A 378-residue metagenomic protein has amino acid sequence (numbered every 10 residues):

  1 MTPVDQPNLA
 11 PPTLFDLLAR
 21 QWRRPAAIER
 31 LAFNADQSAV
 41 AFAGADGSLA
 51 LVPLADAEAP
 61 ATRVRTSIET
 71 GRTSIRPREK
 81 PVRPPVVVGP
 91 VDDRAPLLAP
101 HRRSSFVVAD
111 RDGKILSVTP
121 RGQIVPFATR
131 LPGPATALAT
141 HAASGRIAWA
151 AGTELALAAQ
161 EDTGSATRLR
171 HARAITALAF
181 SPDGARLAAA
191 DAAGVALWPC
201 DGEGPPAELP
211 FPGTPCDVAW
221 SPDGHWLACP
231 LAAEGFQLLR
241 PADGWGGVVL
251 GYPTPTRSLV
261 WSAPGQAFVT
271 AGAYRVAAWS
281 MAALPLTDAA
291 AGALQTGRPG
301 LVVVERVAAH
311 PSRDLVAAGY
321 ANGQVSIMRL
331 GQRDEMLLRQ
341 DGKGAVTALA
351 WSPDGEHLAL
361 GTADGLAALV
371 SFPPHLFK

Functional and structural regions predicted by a protein language model:
M1-K378: WD40-repeat beta-propeller superdomains and closely related acidic/aromatic-rich repeat-like regions
